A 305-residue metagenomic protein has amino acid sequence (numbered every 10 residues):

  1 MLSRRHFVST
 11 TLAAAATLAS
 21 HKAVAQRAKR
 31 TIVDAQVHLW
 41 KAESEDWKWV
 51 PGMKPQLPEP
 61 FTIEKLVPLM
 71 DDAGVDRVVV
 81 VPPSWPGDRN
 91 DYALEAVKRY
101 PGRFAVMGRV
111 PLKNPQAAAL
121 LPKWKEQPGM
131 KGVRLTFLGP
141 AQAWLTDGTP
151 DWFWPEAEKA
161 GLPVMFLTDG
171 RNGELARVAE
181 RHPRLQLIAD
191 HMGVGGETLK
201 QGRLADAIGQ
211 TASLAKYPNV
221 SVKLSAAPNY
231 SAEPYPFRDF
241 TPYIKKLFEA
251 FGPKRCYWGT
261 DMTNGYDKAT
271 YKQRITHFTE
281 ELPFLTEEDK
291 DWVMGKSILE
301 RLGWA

Functional and structural regions predicted by a protein language model:
L2-L18, A28-A35, P51, P55-R77 (+3 more regions): Mid-to-C-terminal alpha-helical segments outside catalytic/metal-binding sites
K22-V24: Sec/Tat signal peptide C-region and signal peptidase I cleavage site
R27-W152, E156, A160: Mid-domain alpha/beta scaffold segments of enzyme catalytic cores
H38, P83-S84, R109-K113, T136-L138 (+4 more regions): Active-site beta-loop-alpha junctions enriched in small/polar residues
K41-A42, G87-N90, Q142, L175 (+3 more regions): Short catalytic/ligand-binding loop motif for oxyanion handling, primarily in non-cytosolic enzymes, centered on
V67, L94-E95, P122, A176-R177 (+3 more regions): Active-site phosphate/pyrophosphate- and oxyanion-stabilizing loops and adjacent acidic/basic residues in soluble
D88-R103, Y243-E249, R274-E281: Short, electropositive alpha-helical surface patch
K131-G132, W144-Y257: Catalytic pocket-lining loop regions of alpha/beta-barrel enzymes, especially the amidohydrolase/enolase/GH5 lineages
